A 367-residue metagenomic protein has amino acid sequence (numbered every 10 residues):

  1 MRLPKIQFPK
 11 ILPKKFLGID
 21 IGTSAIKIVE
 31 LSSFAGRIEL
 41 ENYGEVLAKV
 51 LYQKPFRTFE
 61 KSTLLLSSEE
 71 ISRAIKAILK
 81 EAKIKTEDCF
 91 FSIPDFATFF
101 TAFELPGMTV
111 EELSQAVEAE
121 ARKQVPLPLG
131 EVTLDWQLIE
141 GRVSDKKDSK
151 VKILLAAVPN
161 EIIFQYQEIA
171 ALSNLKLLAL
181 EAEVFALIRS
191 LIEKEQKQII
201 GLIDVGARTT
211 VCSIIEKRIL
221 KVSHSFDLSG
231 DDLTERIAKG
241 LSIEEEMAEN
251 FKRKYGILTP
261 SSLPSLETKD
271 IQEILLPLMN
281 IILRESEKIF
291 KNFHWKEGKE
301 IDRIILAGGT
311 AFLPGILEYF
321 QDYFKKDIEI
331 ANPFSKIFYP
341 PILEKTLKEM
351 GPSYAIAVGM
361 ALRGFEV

Functional and structural regions predicted by a protein language model:
M1-V367: Hydrophobic/aromatic-enriched cytosolic interaction surfaces used to assemble or bind macromolecules
